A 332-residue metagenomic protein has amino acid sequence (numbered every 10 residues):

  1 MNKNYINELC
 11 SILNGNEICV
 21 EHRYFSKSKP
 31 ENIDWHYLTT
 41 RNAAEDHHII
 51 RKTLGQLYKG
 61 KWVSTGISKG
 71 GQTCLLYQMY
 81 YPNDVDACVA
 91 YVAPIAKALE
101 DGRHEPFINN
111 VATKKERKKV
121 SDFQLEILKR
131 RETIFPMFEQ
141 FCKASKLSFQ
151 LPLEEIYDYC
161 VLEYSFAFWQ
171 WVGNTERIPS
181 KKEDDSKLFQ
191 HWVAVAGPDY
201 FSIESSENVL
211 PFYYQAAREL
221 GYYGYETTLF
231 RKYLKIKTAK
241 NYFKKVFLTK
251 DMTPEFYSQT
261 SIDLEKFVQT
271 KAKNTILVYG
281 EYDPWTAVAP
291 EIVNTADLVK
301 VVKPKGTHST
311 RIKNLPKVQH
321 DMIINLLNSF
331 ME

Functional and structural regions predicted by a protein language model:
C10-K29: Conserved alpha/beta-hydrolase
Y37-Q56: Alpha/beta-hydrolase active-site loop
Y58-S68: Alpha/beta-hydrolase fold nucleophile elbow
G71-N83, C88: Short glycine-enriched nucleophile-adjacent loop and the immediately C-terminal alpha-helix near the catalytic center
D84-F141: A catalytic-pocket lid/entrance helix-loop region that shapes and gates access to the active site across common
F141-Y257: Alpha/beta-hydrolase fold active-site neighborhood
K271, L277-Y279: Short beta-strand/loop motif that positions the catalytic acidic residue of the alpha/beta-hydrolase fold
P304-E332: Catalytic active-site module of serine/aspartate enzymes centered on a nucleophile-bearing elbow/loop
